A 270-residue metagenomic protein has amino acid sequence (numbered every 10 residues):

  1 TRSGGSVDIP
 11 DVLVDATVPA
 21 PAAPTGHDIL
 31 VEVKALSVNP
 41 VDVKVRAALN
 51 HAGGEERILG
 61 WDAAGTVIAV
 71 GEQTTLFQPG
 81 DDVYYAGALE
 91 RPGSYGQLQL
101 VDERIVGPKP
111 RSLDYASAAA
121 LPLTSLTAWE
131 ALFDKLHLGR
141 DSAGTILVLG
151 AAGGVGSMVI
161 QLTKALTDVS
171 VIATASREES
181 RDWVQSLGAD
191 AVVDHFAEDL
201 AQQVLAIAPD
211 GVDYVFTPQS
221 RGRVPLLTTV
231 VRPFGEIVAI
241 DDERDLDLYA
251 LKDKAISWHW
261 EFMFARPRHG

Functional and structural regions predicted by a protein language model:
P19-S37, A47-E90: Glycine-rich beta-strand-centered segment in the early N-terminal region that forms part of a ligand/cofactor-binding
P24, Q78, G139-D141, R232: Residue-level recognition of short, solvent-exposed, well-ordered loop/turn junctions that link secondary-structure
Y84, D213-F216: N-terminal Rossmann-like NAD(P) cofactor-binding module of classical short-chain dehydrogenase/reductase
E90-E103: A structural motif shared across PLP-dependent enzymes of the aminotransferase-like
S94-Y95, A175-W183, D245-L248: Short, glycine/polar-rich helix-capping loops at beta-to-alpha or helix-loop-helix junctions that flank or form
A119-A197: Mid-domain Rossmann-like dinucleotide-binding core that forms the NAD(H)/NADP(H) cofactor-binding site
D199-D210: Short amphipathic alpha-helix with an adjacent loop that forms part of the alpha/beta core around
G222-G270: Glycine-rich phosphate-binding loop and adjacent beta-alpha segment of Rossmann(oid) nucleotide-cofactor-binding
